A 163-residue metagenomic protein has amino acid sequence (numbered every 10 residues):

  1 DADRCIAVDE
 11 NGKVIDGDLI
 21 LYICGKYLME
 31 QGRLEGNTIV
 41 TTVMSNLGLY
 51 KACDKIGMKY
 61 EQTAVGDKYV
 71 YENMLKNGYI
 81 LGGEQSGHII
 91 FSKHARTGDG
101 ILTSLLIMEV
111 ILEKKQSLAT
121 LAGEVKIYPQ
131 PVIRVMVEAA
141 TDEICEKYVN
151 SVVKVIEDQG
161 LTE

Functional and structural regions predicted by a protein language model:
D3-L21: Short Gly/Thr/Asp-enriched flexible loops that form oxyanion-binding sites at enzyme active sites
E10-N11, Q31-E163: Phosphate-binding and adjacent anionic-ligand microenvironments
L21-C24, S104: Motif I (Walker A/P-loop) of helicase-class P-loop NTPases
I23-R33: A conserved helix-loop-strand patch within extracytoplasmic ligand-binding domains of the periplasmic binding
